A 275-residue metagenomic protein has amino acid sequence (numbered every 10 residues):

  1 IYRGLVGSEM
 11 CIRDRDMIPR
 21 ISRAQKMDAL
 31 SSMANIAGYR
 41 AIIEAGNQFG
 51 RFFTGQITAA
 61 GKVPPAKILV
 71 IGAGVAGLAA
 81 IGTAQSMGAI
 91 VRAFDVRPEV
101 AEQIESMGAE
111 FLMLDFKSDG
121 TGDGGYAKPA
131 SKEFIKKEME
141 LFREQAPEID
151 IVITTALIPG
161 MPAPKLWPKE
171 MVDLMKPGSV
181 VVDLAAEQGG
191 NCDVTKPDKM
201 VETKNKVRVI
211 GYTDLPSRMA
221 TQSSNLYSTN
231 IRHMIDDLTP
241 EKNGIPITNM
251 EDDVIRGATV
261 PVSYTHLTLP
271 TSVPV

Functional and structural regions predicted by a protein language model:
I1-E9, H266-V275: Single conserved hydrophobic/aromatic residue that forms the stacking wall/gate of nucleotide- or nucleobase-binding
G4, Q145, M171-L174: Structural alpha-helical scaffold elements that stabilize or flank donor/cofactor-binding regions in carbohydrate
I12-R13, V91, F111, V209: Hydrophobic beta-strand scaffold residues
R13-D16, V152-K196: ADP-ribose/adenylate-binding Rossmann-like module
D16-I18, R23-E44, Q48-Q56, A186 (+1 more regions): Adenosine-phosphate binding glycine-rich loop
T58, V63-Q145: Glycine-rich phosphate/diphosphate-binding loop of Rossmann-like nucleotide-binding domains
I149: An anion/phosphate-binding loop that grips the pyrophosphate of nucleotide cofactors and donors
